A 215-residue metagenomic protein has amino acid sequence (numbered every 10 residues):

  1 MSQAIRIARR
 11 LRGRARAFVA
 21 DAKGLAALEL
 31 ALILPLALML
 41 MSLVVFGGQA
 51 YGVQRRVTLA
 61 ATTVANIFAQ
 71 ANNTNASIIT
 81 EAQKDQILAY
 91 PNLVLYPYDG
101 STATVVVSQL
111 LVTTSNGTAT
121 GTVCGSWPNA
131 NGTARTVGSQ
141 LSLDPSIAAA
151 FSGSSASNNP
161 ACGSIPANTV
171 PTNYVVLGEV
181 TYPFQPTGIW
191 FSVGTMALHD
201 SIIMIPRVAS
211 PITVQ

Functional and structural regions predicted by a protein language model:
S2-L93, A103-L110: Alpha-helical assembly-interface signal, strongest on the long, hydrophobic N-terminal helix that forms
Q54-V57, T195, H199: Short, charged, low-complexity patches
A82, L95-D99, A167-P171: Short, solvent-exposed beta-strand/turn "edge" segments of beta-rich domains on protein surfaces
G100-V105, G117-A119: Short, structured loop/turn "capping" segments at alpha-beta junctions
T104, H199-S201: A residue-level signal for beta-strand positions that form part of recognition/binding surfaces within mature
T113-A197, M204-I205, V214: Intrinsically disordered, low-complexity regions enriched in Pro/Ser/Thr/Gly and acidic residues
